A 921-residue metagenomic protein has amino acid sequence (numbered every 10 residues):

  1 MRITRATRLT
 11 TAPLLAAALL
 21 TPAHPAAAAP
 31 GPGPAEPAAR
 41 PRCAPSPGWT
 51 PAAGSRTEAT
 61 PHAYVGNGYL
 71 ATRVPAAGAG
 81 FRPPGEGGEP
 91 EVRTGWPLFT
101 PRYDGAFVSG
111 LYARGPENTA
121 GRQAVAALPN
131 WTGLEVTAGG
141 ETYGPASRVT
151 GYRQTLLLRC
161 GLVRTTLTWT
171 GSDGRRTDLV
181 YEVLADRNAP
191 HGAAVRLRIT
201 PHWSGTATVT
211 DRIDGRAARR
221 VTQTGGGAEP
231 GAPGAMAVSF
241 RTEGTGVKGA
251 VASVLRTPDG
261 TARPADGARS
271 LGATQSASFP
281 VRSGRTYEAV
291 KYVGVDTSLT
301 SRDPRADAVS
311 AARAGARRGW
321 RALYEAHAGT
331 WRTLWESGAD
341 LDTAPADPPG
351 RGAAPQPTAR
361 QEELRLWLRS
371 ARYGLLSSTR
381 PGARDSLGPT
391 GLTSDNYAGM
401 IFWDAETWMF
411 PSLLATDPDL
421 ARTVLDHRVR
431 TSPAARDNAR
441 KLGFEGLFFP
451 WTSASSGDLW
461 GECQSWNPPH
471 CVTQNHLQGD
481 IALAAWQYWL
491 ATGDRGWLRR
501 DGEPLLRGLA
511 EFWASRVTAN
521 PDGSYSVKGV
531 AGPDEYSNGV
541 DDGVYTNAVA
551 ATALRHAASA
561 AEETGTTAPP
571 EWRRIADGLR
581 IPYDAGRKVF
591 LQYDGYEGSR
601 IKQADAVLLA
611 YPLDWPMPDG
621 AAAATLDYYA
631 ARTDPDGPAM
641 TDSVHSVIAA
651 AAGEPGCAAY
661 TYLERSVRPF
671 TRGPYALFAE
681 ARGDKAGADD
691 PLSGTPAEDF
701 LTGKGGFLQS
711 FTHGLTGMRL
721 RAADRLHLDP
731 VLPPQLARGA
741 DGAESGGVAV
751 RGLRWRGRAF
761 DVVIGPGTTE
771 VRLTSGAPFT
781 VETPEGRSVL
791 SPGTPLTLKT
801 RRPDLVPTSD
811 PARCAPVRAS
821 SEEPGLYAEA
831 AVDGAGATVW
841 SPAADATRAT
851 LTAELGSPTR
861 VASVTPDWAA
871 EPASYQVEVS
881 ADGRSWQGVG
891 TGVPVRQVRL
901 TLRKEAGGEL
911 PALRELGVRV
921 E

Functional and structural regions predicted by a protein language model:
M1-G31: Secretory targeting and sorting signals
P30-A398, R787-P792, L798-P803: Acidic/polar, glycine-enriched structural segments that form the non-catalytic walls/loops of the carbohydrate-binding
Y112, P116-D178, W466, D522 (+1 more regions): Non-catalytic C-terminal accessory modules of carbohydrate-active enzymes
T393-W403, F449-E503, G508-W572, T769: The feature captures the catalytic groove of carbohydrate-active enzymes
F402-P433, Q474, Q478-L483, Q487-A491 (+3 more regions): Active-site core of glycosidic bond-cleaving carbohydrate-active enzymes
K799-V861, D867-S874, V879-G883, G908 (+1 more regions): Disordered, acidic Ser/Thr/Pro-rich linker "stalks" and the adjacent N-terminal cap of the next globular domain
S863, R896-R899: Short, conserved beta-strand segments of beta-strand-rich sandwich/propeller modules, principally
L900-G908: Short beta-strand-plus-loop segments that form exposed binding edges in beta-rich domains
